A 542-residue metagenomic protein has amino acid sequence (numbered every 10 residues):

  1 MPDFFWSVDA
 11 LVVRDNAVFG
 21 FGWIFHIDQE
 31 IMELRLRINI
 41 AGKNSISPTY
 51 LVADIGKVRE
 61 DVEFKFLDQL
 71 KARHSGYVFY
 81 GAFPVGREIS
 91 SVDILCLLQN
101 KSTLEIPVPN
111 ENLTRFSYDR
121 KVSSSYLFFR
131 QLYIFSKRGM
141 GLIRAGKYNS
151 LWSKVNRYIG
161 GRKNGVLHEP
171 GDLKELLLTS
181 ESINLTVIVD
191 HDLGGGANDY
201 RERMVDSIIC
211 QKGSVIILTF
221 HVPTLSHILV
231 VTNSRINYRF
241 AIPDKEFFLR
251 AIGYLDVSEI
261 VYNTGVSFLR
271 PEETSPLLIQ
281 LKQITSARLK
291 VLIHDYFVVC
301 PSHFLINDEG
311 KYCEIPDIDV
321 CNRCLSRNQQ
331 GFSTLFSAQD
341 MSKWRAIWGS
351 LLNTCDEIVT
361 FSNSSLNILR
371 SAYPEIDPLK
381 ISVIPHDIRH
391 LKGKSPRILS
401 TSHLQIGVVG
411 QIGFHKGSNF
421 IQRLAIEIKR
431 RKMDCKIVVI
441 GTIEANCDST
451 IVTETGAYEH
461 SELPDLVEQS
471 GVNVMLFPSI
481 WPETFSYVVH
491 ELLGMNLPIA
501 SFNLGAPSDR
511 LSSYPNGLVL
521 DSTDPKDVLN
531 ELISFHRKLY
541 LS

Functional and structural regions predicted by a protein language model:
M1-L177: Basic, ligand-binding patches in group-transfer machinery, especially extracytoplasmic/periplasmic segments
Q283, E314-I358: Membrane-proximal helix-turn-helix segments that form the acceptor-binding/catalytic region of lipid-linked
S350, T354, L366-I388: Helix-loop-beta element that forms the nucleotide-linked donor phosphate-binding surface in glycosyltransferases
V359, I398-K416, Q422-A425: Conserved donor-binding/catalytic core segment of Leloir-type glycosyltransferases
G441-S470: Nucleotide-activated donor-binding/catalytic signature segment of Leloir-type glycosyltransferases, i.e., the conserved
P464, V489-G494, S508-D509: Short alpha-helical segment that forms part of, or immediately flanks, the ligand-binding pocket in carbohydrate-active
V474-M475, P498-S501: Short hydrophobic beta-strand element within catalytic cores of glycosyltransferases and related nucleotide-activated
L476-Y487, S508-D509: Nucleotide-sugar-dependent
